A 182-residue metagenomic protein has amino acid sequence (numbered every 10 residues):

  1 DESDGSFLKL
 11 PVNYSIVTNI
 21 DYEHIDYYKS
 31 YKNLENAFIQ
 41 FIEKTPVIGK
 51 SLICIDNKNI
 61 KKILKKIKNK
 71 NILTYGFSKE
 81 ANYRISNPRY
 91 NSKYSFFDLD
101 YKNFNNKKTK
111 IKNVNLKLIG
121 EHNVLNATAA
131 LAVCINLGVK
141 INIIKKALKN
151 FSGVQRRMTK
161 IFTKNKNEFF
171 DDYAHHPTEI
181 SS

Functional and structural regions predicted by a protein language model:
D1-S3, F169-H175: Switch II (G3) loop of P-loop NTPases
E2, E23, E179: Acidic-residue sensor for enzyme active/binding pockets
L8-F169: Acidic, Mg2+-coordinating active-site environments of NTP-dependent enzymes
A174-S182: AMP-binding/adenylate-forming catalytic core of the ANL superfamily
